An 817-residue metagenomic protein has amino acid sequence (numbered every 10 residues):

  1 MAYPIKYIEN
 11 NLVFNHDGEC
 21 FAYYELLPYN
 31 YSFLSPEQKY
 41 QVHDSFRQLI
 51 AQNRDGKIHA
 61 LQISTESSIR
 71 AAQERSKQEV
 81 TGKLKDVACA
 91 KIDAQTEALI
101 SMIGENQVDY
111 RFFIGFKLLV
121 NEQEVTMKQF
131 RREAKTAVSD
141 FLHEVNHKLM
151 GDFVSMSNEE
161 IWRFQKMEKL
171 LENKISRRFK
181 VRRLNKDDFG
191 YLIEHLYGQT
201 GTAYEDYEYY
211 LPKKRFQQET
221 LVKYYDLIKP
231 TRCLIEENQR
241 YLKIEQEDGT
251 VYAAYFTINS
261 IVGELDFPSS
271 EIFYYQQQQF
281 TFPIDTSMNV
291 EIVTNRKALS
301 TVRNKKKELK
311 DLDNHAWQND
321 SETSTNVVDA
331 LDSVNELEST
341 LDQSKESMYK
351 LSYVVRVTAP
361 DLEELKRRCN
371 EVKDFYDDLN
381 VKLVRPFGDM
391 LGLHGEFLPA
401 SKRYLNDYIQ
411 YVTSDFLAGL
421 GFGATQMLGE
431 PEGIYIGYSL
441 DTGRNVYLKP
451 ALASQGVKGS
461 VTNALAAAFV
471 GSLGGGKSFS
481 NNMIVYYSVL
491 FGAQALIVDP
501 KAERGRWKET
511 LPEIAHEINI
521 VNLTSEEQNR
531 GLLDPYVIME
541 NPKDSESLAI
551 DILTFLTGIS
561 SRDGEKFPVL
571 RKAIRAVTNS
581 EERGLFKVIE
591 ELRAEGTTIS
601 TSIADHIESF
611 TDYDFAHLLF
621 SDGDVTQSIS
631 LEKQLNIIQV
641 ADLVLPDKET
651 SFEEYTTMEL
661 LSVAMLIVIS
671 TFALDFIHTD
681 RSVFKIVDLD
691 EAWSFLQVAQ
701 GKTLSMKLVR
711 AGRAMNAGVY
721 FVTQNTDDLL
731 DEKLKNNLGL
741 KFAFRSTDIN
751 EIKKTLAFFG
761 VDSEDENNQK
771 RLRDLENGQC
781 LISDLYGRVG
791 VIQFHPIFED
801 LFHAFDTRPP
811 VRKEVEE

Functional and structural regions predicted by a protein language model:
M1-Y411, F422: Extended, folded cores of ATP/NTP-driven motor/assembly subunits in large transport and secretion machines
P36-R54, T65, Q277-F280, V293-S300 (+6 more regions): P-loop NTPase motor domains
R54-K57, Y110, F491-A493, M715-A717 (+2 more regions): Short glycine-/polar-rich loops that comprise or flank the Walker A/P-loop and associated switch/sensor motifs
S101-M102, N541-K587, L729-E817: P-loop NTPase motor core of the ASCE superfamily
T126, L440-V446, A451-A453, K458-G471 (+3 more regions): Charge-patterned, long linear interaction tracts outside catalytic cores
D313-H315, A451-V485, V498-G505, V521-E526 (+2 more regions): Conserved P-loop NTPase motor cores
Y486-L496, E509, A515: Post-Walker A helix-loop "phosphate-sensing" segment adjacent to the P-loop in P-loop NTPases
I514-H516, N737: Short, structured coil segments at secondary-structure junctions
